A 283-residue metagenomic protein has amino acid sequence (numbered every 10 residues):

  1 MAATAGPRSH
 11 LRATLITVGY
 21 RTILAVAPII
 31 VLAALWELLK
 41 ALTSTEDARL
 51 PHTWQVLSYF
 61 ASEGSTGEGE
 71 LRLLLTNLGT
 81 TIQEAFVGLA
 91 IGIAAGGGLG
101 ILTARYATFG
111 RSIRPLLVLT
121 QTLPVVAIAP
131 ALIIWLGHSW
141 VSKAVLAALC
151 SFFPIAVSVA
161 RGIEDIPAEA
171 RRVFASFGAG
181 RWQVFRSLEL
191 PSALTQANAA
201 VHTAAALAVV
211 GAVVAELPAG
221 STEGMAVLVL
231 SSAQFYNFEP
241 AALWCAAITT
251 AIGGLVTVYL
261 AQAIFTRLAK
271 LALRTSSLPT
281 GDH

Functional and structural regions predicted by a protein language model:
M1-I16: Short, Lys/Arg-rich, polar N-terminal cytosolic tail immediately upstream of the first transmembrane signal-anchor
T14, L42-A90: Periplasmic/extracellular loop-to-transmembrane helix junction in inner-membrane transport proteins
I16-S44: N-terminal signal-anchor transmembrane alpha helix
V87-L117: Transmembrane-helix boundary motif in ABC transporter permease subunits
V118-P154, R161-G162: Generic hydrophobic transmembrane alpha-helix motif, especially the helices
V145-L149, R181-A215, C245, T249 (+1 more regions): Transmembrane alpha-helices
I155-A197: Short cytoplasmic-facing helical segments at TM-TM junctions of multi-pass membrane proteins
E164, T195, W244-H283: C-terminal transmembrane helix and the adjacent membrane-cytosol boundary/short C-terminal tail of inner/organellar
